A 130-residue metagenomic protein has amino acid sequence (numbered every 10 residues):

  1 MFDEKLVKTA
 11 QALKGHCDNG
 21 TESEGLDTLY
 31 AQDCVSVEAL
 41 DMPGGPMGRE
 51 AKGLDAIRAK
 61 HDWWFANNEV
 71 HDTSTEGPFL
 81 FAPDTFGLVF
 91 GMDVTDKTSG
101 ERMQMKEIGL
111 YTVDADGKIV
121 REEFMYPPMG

Functional and structural regions predicted by a protein language model:
M1-G130: C-terminal and inter-domain tail/linker signature
